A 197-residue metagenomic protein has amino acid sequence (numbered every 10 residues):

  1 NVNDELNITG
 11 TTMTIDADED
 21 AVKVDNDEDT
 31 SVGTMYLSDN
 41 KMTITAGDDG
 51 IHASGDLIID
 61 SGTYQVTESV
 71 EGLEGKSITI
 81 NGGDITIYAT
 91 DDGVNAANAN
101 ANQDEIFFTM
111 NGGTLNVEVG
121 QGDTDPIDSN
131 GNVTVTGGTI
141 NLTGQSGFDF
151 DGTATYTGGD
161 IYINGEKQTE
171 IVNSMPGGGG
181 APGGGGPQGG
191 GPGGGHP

Functional and structural regions predicted by a protein language model:
N1-P197: A composition-driven surface/loop motif
